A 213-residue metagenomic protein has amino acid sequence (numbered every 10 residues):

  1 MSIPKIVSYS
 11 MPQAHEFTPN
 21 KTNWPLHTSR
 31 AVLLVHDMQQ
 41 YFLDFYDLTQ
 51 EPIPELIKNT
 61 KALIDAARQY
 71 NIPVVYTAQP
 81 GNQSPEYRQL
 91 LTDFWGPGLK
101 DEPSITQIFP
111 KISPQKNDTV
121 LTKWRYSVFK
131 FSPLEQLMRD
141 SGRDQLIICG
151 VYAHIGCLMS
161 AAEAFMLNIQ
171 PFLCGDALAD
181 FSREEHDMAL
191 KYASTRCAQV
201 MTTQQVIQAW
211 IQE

Functional and structural regions predicted by a protein language model:
M1-V32, D65-Y70, W95-E213: Active-site-adjacent betaalpha module
T28-A66, V75: Short, contiguous, helix-prone interaction/anchoring segments in small proteins
M38, Q79, D176: Active-site loop/turn elements of alpha/beta-hydrolase fold enzymes, especially the short glycine-/histidine-rich
L43, P85, S182: Conserved protein kinase catalytic core
D47-L48, R88-Q89, M159-A162: Short amphipathic alpha-helical segments
Q50-I53, T92-D93, F165: Glycine-rich, phosphate-binding/catalytic loops in enzymes
A67-E86: Von Willebrand factor
Q83-D101: Acidic/polar short surface loop at catalytic or gating sites that assists cofactor/ion binding and chemistry
